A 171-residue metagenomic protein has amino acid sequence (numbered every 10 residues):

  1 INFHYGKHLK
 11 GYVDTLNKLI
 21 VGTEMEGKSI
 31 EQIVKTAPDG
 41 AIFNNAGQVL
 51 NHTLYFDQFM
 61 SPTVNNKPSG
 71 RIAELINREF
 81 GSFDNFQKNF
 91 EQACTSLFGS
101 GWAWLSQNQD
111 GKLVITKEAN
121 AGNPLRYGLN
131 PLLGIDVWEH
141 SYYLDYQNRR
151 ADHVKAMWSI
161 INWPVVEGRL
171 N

Functional and structural regions predicted by a protein language model:
I1-N171: Feature for soluble, non-membrane regions of globular proteins
